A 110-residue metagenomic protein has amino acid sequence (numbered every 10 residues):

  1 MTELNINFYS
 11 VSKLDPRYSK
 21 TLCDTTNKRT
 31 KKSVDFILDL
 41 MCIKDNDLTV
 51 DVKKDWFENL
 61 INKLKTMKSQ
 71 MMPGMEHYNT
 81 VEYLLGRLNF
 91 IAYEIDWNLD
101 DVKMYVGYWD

Functional and structural regions predicted by a protein language model:
M1-D110: Acidic (Asp/Glu-rich) sequence patches and key acidic residues that form negatively charged surfaces used
